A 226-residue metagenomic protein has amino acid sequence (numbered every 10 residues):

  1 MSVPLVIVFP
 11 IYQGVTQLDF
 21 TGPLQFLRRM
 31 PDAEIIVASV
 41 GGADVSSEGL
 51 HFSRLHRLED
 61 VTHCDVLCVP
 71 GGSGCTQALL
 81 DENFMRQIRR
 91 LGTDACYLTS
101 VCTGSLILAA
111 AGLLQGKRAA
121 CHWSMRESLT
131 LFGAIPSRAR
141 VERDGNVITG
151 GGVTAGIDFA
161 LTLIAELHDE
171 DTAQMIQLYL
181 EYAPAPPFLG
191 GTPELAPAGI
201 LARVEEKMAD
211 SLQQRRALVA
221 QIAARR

Functional and structural regions predicted by a protein language model:
M1-L98, L106-A110, R126-S128, P136-R138 (+1 more regions): Extended, subdomain-level signal for the structured scaffold at the beginning of enzyme domains
L98-T99, A120, S137, I148: Structural detector of well-ordered beta-strand residues that form the stable sheet scaffold of enzyme domains
S105, T149-I164: Active-site-proximal catalytic alpha-helix in oxidoreductases
L114-V141: A conserved active-site-flanking secondary-structure segment within enzyme catalytic domains
R138-V153: Amphipathic alpha-helical segments enriched in hydrophobic/aromatic residues interleaved with Lys/Arg
